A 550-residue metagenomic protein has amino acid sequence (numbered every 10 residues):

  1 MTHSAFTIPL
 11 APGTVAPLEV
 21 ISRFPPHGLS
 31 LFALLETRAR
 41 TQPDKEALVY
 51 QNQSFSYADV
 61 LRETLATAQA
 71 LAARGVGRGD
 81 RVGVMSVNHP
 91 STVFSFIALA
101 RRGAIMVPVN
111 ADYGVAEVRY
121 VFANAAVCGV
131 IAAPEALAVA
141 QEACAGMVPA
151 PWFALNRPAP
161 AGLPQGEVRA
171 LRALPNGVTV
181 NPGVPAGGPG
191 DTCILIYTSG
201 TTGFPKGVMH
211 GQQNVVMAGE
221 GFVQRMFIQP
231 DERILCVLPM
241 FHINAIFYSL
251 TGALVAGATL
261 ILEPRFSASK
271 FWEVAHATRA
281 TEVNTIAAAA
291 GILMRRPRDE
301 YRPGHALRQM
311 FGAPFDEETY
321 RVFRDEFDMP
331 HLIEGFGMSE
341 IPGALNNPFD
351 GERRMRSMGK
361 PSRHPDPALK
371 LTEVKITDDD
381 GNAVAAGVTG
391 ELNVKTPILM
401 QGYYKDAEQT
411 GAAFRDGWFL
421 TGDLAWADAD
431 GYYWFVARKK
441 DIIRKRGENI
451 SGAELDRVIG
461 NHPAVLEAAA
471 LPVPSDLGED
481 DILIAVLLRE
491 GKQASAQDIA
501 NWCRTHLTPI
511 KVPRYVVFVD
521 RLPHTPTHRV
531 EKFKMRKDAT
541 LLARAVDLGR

Functional and structural regions predicted by a protein language model:
H3, A73-R74, R101-R172, R298 (+1 more regions): Structural core segment of the AMP-binding/adenylate-forming
R23-G28, F32, E36, D44-H89 (+4 more regions): Conserved AMP-binding/adenylate-forming core of the ANL superfamily
P43, A154, N176-Y197, F204 (+1 more regions): Conserved pre-ATP/AMP-binding loop-to-beta segment of ANL
S56-A58, C193-M217: Conserved AMP-binding A3 loop
Y113-G114, V130-A132, G337, E391-T396 (+6 more regions): AMP-binding/adenylate-forming catalytic core of the ANL superfamily
V216-R233, F241-T281, R296: Conserved AMP-binding/adenylation subdomain of ANL enzymes
A277-T285, M294-M355, E373: Gly/Ser/Thr-rich phosphate-binding loop
F349, R353, P365-L371, D380-A412 (+1 more regions): Conserved ATP/PPi-binding loop(s) of AMP-dependent carboxylate-activating enzymes
